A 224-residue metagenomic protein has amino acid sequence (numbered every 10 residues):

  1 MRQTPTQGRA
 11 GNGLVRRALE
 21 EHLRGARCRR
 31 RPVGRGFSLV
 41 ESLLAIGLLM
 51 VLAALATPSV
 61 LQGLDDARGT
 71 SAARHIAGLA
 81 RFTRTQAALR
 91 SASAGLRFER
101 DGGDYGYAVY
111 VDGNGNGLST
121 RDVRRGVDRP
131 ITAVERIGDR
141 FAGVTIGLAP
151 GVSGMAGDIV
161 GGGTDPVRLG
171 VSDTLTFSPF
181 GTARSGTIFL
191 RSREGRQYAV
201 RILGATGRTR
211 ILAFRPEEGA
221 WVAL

Functional and structural regions predicted by a protein language model:
M1-V33, F37-I46, V51, L55-R81 (+3 more regions): N-terminal helix-rich module
